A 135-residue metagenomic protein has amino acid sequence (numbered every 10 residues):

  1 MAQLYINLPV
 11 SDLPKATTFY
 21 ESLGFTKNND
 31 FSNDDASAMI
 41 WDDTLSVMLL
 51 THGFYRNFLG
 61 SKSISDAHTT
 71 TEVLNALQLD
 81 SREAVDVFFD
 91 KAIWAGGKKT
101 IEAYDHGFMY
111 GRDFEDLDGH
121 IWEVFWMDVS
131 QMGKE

Functional and structural regions predicted by a protein language model:
M1-K15, E72-L77, D128-E135: N-terminal beta-strand motif that seeds the catalytic metal site of vicinal oxygen chelate
A2, N7-R56: Core segments of cupin and vicinal oxygen chelate
L4, D35, V73, K99 (+1 more regions): Residue-level marker for the onset of beta-strands and adjacent loop->beta junctions in well-ordered domains
Y55-K62, M132-K134: A short, acidic/glycine-rich surface segment
S65-T69: Short, flexible turn/loop "capping" segments at secondary-structure junctions
V73-A92, G96-K99: Mid-chain, well-packed structural core segment of small domains
F89-E135: Vicinal oxygen chelate
